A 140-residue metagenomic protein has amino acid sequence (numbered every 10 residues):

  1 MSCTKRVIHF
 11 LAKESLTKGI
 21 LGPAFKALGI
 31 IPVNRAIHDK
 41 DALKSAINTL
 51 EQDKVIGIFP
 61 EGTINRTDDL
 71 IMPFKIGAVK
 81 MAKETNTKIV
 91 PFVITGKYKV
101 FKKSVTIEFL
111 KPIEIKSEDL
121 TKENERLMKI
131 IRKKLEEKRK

Functional and structural regions predicted by a protein language model:
M1-I37: Catalytic core of membrane glycerolipid acyltransferases/transacylases, capturing the structured, soluble-facing
A36-D39, I71: A conditional alpha-helix N-cap/helix-loop micro-motif detector
L43-K140: Non-catalytic C-terminal accessory region of glycerolipid acyltransferases and related lyso-lipid remodeling enzymes
